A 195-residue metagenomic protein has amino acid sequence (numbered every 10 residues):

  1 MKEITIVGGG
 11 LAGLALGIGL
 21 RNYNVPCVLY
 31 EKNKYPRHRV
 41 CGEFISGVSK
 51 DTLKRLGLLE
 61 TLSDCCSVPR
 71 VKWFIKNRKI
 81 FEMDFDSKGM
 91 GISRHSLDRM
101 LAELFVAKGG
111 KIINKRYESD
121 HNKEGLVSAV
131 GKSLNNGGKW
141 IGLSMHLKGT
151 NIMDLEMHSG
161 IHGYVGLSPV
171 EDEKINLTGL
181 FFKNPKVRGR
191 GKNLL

Functional and structural regions predicted by a protein language model:
K2, V25, E124-G125: Nucleotide donor/acceptor-binding cores
T5-G9, I18-C41: Glycine-rich FAD pyrophosphate-binding loop
G13-L14: N-terminal Rossmann-fold NAD(P) dinucleotide-binding loop
N33-P36, I80, K183-N184: A short, flexible beta-alpha/helix-coil linker loop
C41-I45, R190: Short acidic-hydrophobic sequence patches enriched in Asp/Glu that either
S46-M100, G110: A conserved beta-strand/loop capping segment in the N-terminal third of enzymes that catalyze redox or closely related
R99-L195: Predominantly flavin-linked oxidoreductase catalytic cores and closely associated redox partners
